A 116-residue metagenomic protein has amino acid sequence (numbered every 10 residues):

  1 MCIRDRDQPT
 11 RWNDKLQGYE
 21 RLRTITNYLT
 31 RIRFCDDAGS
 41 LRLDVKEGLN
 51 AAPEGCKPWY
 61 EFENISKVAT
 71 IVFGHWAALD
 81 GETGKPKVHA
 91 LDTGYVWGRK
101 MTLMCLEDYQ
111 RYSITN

Functional and structural regions predicted by a protein language model:
R4-N116: Feature recognizes metal-dependent phosphohydrolase scaffolds
